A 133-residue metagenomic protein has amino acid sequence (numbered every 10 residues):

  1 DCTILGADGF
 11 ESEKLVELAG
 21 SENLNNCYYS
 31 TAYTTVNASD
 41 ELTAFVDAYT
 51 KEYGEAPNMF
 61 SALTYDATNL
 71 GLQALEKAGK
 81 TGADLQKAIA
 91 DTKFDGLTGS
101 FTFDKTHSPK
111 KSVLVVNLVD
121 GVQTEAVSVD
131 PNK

Functional and structural regions predicted by a protein language model:
D1-K133: Extracytosolic ligand-binding ectodomains
